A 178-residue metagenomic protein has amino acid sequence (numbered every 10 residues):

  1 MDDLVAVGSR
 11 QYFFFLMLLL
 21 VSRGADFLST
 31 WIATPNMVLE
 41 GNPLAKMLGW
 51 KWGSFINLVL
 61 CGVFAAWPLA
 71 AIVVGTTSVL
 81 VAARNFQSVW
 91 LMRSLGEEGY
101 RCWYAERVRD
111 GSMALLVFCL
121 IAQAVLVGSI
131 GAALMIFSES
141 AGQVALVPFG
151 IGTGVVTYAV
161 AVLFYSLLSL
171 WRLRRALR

Functional and structural regions predicted by a protein language model:
M1-R178: Charge-biased, low-complexity intrinsically disordered regions
